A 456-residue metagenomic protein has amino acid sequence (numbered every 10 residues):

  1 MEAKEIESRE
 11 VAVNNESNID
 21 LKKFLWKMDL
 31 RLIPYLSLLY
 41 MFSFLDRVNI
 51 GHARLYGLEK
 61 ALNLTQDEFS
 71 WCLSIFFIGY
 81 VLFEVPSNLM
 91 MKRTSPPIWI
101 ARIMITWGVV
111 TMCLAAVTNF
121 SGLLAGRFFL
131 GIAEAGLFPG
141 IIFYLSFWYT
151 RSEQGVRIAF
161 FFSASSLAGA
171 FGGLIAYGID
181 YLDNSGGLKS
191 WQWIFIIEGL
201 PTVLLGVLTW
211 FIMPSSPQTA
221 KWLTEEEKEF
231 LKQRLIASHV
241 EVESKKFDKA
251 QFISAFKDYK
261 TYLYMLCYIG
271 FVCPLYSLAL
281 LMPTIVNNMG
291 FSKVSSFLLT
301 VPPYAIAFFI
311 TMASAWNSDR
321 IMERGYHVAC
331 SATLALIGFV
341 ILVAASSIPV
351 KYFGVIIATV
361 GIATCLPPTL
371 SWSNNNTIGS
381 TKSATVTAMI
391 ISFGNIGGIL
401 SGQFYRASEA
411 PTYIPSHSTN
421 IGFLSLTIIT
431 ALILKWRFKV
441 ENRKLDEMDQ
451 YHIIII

Functional and structural regions predicted by a protein language model:
M1-I50, K60: Cytosolic juxtamembrane N-terminal segment immediately preceding the first transmembrane helix of multi-pass
W26-M28, R151-S165, D180, S185-S254 (+3 more regions): Central mid-sequence intracellular linker of multi-pass
R31-Q66, L82-F83, S87, G172-A176 (+2 more regions): Extracytoplasmic
G51-H52, A250-W316, L366, L370 (+1 more regions): Extracytoplasmic gate region of multi-pass secondary transporters
R54-F69, K92-T94, M112-A125, I132-A135 (+10 more regions): Extracellular/lumenal inter-transmembrane loop segments of multi-pass membrane transporters
V81-S121: Conserved MFS/SLC helix-loop-helix module at the cytosolic interface between two early adjacent transmembrane helices
L82-S95, F309-E323: Helix-to-loop junctions at the C-terminal end of transmembrane segments in multipass secondary transporters
I321-T369: C-terminal transmembrane helical hairpin of 12-TM major facilitator-type secondary transporters
